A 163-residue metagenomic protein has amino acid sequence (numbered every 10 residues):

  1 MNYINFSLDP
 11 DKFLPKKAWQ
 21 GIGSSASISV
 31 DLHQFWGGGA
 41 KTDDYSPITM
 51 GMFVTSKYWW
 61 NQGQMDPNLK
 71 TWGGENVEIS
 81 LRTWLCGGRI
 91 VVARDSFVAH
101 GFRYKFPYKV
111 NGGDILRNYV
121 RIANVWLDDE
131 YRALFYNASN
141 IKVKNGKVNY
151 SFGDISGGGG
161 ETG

Functional and structural regions predicted by a protein language model:
M1-T162: Catalytic cores of eukaryotic secretory-pathway lumenal/extracellular enzymes that build and remodel glycoconjugates
